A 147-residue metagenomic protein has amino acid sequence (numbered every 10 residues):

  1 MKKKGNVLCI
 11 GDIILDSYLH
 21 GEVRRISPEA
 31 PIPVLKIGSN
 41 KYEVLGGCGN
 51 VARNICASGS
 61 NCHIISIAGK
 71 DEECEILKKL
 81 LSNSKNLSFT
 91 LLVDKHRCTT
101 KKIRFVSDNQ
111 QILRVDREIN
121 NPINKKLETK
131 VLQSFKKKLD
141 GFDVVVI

Functional and structural regions predicted by a protein language model:
M1-I26: Positively charged, low-complexity intrinsically disordered leader regions
K2, L139-D140: A short, aliphatic-rich alpha-helical micro-motif
G5-N6, P33-K101: Substrate-binding N-lobe of the ribokinase-like
L8-C9, H63-I64, K102-R104, R114 (+1 more regions): Structured core elements
L15-R24, E73-K79, K101-F105, D116-R117: Short acidic, glycine/serine/threonine-rich loops at helix termini
I26-K36, L113: Short glycine/proline- and charge-enriched loop/turn segments that cap or connect secondary-structure elements
L91-R97, K102-L139: Conserved phosphate-binding/catalytic loop of the ribokinase/pfkB sugar-kinase fold
G141-I147: Short acidic, glycine-rich surface-loop motifs adjacent to enzyme active sites
